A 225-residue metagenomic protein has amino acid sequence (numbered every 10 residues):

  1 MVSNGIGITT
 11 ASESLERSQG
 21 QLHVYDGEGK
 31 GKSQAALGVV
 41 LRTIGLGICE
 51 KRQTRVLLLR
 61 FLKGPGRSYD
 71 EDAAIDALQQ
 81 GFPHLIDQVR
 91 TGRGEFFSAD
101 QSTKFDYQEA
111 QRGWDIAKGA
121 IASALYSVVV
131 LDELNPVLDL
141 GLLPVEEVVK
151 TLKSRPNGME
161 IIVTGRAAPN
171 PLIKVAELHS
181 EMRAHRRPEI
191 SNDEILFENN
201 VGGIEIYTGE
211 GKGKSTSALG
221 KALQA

Functional and structural regions predicted by a protein language model:
M1-Q21, D193-G203: Extreme N-terminal, non-catalytic leader segments that precede Walker-type/kinase nucleotide-binding cores
G5-I8, S14, S102-L131, P136: Internal catalytic-core helix/loop-beta-alpha segment that presents or stabilizes conserved functional determinants
T9-A11, D72, W114-A117, E146-K150 (+2 more regions): A generic local structural motif
G20-A122, G203-A225: Conserved P-loop
L22, V128, L178: Short, Asp-centered acidic motifs that coordinate Mg2+ and/or phosphate in catalytic or ligand-binding sites
L37, V130, L134, L172 (+2 more regions): Long, contiguous hydrophobic alpha-helical segments, chiefly transmembrane helices and signal peptides
Q88-R90, L131, V163: General beta-strand structural signal in soluble alpha/beta enzymes
F96, T103-K104, G119-L125, L134-N199: Replace "adjacent to P-loop NTPase cores in ATP/GTP-dependent enzymes" with "adjacent to NTP-binding cores
